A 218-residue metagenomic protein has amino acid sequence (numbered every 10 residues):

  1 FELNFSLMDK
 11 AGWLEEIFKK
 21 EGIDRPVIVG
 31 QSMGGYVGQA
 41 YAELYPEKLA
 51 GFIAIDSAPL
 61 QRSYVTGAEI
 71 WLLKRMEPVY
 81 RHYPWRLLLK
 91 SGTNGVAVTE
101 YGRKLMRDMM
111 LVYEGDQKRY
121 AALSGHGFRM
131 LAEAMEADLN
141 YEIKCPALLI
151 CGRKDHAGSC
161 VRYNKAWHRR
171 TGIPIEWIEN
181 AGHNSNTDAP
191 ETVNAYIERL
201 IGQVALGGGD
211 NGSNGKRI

Functional and structural regions predicted by a protein language model:
F1-V29, A195: Active-site loop/oxyanion-hole signature of alpha/beta-hydrolase fold enzymes
E2, K19-R25, P46-E47, K144-C145 (+1 more regions): Active-site acidic short loop of glycosyltransferases
E15, Q39-E43, N194, E198: Short, hydrophobic alpha-helix immediately C-terminal to the catalytic nucleophile
G30-G34, G38: Gly/Ala-rich beta-loop-alpha elbow adjacent to hydrolase catalytic centers
E43, A50-R81: Flexible "cap/lid" loop of the alpha/beta hydrolase fold
S63-V65, H82-E142: Conserved alpha/beta-hydrolase catalytic His-Asp/Glu region
L148-A181, T187: Conserved loop-alpha-helix segment in the C-terminal half of the alpha/beta-hydrolase fold that carries the catalytic
T171-I218: Catalytic active-site module of serine/aspartate enzymes centered on a nucleophile-bearing elbow/loop
